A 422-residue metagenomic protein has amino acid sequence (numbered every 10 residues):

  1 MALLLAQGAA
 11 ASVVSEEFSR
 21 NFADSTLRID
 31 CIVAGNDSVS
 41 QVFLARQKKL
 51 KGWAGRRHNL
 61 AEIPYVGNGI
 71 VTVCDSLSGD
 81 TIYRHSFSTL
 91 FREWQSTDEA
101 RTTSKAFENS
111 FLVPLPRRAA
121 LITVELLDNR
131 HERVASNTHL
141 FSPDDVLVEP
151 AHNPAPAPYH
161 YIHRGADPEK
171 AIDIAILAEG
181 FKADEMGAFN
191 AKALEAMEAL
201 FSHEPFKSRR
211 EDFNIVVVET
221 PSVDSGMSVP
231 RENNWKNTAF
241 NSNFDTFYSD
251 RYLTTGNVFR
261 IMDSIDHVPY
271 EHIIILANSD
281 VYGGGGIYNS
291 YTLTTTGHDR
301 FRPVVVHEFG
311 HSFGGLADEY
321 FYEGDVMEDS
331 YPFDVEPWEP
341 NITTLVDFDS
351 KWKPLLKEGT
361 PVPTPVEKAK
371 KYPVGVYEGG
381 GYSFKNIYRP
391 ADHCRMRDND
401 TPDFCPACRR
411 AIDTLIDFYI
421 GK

Functional and structural regions predicted by a protein language model:
M1-E16: Bacterial Sec-dependent N-terminal signal peptides
V13-S15, R20-V33, D37-V39, Y320-K422: Replace "(M1/M4/M9/M12/WLM)" with "(e.g., M1/M4/M8/M9/M12/M26/WLM)" and add "not limited to" to clarify scope
N21-V148: Beta-strand-enriched, solvent-exposed domains that form extended recognition/catalytic surfaces
V71, R302-E319: Active-site recognition of the HExxH zinc-binding catalytic motif
D145-E204, V217-V229: Fold-level signature of zinc-dependent metallopeptidase catalytic domains
G180-A183, P221-S225, S279-G283, D299-F301 (+2 more regions): Solvent-exposed loop/turn segments at secondary-structure junctions within structured extracellular/periplasmic domains
M186-F189, G284-E308: Short pre-active-site segment immediately N-terminal to the catalytic Zn-binding motif
D212-Y288: Active-site-proximal segments of metallohydrolase catalytic domains
